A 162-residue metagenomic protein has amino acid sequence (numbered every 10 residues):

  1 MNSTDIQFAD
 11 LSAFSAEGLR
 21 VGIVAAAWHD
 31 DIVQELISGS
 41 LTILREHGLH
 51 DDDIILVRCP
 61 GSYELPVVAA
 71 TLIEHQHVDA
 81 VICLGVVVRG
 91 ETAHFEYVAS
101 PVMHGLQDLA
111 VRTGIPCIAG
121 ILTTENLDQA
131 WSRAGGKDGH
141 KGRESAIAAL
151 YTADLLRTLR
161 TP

Functional and structural regions predicted by a protein language model:
M1, R45-L49, A70-H77, Q107-V111 (+1 more regions): Generic secondary-structure signature for well-ordered alpha-helical cores
M1-R20, G136-K137, Y151, L155-P162: N-terminal presequence-like segments and the immediate start of the first folded domain
A9-C59: Glycine-rich phosphate/diphosphate-binding loop of Rossmann-like nucleotide-binding domains
A27-W28, V86-V87, L122-N126: Short, ordered loop/turn segments at secondary-structure junctions
V57-H75, G120-L122, L127: Glycine-rich oxoanion-binding loops at beta->alpha junctions
E64, V68-L106, P162: Glycine-rich phosphate-binding loop
F95-P162: C-terminal binding/interaction regions
